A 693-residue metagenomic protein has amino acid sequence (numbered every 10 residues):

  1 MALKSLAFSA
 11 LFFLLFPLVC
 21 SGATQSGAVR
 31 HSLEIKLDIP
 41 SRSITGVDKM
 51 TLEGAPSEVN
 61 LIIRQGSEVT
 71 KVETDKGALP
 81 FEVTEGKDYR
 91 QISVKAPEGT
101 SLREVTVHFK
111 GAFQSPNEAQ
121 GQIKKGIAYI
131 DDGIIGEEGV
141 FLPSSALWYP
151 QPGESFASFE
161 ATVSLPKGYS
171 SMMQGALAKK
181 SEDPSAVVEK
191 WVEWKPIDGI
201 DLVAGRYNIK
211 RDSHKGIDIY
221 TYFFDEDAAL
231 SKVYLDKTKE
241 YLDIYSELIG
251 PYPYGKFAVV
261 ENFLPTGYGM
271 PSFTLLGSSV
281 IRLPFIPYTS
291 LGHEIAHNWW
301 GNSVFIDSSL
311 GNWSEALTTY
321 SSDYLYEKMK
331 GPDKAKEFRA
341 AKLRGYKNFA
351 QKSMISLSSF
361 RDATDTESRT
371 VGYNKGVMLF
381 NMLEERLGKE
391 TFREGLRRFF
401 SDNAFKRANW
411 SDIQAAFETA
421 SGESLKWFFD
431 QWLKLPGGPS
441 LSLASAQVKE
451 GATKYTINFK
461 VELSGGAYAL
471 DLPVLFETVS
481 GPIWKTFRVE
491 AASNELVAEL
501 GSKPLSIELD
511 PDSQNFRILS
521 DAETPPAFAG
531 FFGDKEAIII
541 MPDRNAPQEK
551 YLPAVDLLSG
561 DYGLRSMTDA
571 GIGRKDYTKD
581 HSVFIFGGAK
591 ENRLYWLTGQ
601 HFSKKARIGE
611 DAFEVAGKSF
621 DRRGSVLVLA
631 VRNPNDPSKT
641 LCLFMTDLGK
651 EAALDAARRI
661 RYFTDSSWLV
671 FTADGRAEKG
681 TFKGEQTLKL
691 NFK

Functional and structural regions predicted by a protein language model:
C20-V47, T70-K71, A128-D132, G153 (+2 more regions): N-terminal, polar/Ser/Thr-rich
V47-G66, Y149-P152, F156-P166, S411 (+1 more regions): Surface-exposed beta-strand/loop patches in extracellular or lumenal glycoproteins
D48, W191, T221-K460, I507: Hydrophobic alpha-helical and helix-loop surface patches within well-folded domains that function as non-catalytic
E58-L79, S164, G168, L475-G481 (+1 more regions): Solvent-exposed beta-hairpin/edge-strand motifs
G66-I127, P184-S185, A491-K503: A surface-exposed beta-strand-loop module
V69-E73, L425-K426, P439-D510: Beta-strand-rich binding/interaction modules
H108-R206: Extended, low-hydrophobicity, Ser/Thr/Pro/Gly-biased non-transmembrane segments
P525-K693: Solvent-exposed alpha-helical segments and adjacent loops that form catalytic or protein-interaction surfaces
